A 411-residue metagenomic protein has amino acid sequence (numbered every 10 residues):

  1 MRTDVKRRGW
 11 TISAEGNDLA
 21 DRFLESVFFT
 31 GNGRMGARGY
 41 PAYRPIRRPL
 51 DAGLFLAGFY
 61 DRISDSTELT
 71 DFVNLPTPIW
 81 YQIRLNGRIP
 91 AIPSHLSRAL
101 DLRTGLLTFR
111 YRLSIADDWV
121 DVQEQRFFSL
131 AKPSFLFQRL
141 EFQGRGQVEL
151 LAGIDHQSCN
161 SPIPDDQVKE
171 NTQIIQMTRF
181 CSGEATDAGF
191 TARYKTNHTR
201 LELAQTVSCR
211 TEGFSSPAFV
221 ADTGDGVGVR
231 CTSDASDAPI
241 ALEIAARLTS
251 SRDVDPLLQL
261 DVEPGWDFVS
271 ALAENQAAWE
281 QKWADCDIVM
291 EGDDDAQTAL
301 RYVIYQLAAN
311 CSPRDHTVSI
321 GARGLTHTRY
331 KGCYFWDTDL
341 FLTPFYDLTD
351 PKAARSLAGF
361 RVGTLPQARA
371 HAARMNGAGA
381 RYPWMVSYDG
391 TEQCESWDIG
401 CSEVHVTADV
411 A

Functional and structural regions predicted by a protein language model:
M1-Y40, R44-Y330: Acidic/polar, glycine-enriched structural segments that form the non-catalytic walls/loops of the carbohydrate-binding
A273-A411: Substrate-binding groove/exosite segments of carbohydrate-active enzymes
